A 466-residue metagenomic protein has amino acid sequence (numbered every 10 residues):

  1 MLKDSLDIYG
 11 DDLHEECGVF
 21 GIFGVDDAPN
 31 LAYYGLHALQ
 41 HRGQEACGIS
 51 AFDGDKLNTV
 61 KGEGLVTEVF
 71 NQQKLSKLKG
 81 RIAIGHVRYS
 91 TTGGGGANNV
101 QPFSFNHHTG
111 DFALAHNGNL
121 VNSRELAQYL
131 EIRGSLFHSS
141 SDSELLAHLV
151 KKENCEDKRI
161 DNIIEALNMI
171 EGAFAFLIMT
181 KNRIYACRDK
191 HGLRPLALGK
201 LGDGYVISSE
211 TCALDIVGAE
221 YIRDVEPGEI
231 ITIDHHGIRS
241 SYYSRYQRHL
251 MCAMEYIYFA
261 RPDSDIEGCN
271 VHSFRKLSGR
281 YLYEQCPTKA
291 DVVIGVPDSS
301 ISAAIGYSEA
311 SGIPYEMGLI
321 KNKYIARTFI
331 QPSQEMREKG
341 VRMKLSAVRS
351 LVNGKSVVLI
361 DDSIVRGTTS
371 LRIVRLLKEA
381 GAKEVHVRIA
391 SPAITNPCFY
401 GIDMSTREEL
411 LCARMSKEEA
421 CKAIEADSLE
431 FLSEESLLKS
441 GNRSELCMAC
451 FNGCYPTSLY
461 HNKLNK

Functional and structural regions predicted by a protein language model:
M1-P227, T232-A290, V296, E384 (+1 more regions): Conserved short alpha-helical segments that host acidic/polar catalytic motifs at enzyme active sites
D27-P29, T91-T92, N122, Y185 (+8 more regions): Flexible loop/turn segments at secondary-structure boundaries
F70, S139, E144-A147, Y315-A326 (+1 more regions): A conserved beta-strand->alpha-helix junction
A115, M179, C187-R188, G199 (+12 more regions): Generic beta-strand/beta-sheet core signal
S135, E156-D157, Q285-D291, E309-E316 (+2 more regions): Secondary-structure transition/capping motifs at alpha-helix termini and the adjoining loop/turn into the next element
L167, N182-R183, G218-D224, R375-K466: PRPP-dependent phosphoribosyltransferase catalytic core
A213, E220-Y221, G228-E229, R280-C286 (+4 more regions): Phosphate/diphosphate-binding loops
G312-V358, T368, T395-G401: Short, glycine/charge-rich flexible loops or terminal/linker lids adjacent to PRPP-binding catalytic cores
